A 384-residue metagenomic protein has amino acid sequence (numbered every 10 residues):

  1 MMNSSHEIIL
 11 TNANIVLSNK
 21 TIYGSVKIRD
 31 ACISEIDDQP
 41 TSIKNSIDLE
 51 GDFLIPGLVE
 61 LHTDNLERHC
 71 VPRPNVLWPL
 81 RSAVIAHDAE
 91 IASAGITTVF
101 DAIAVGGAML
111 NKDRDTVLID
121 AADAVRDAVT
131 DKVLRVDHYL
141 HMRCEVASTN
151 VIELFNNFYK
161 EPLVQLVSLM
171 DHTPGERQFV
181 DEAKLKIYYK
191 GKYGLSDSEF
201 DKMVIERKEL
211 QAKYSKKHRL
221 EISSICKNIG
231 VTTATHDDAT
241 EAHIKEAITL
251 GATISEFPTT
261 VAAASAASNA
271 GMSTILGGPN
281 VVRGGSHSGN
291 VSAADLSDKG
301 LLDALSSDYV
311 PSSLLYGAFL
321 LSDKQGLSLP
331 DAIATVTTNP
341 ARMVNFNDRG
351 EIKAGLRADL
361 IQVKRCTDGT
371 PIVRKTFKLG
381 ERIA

Functional and structural regions predicted by a protein language model:
M1-S42, E381: N-terminal metal-binding scaffold of metallo-dependent hydrolase/deaminase domains
A13, I33, T338, R342 (+1 more regions): C-terminal cap of metal-dependent C-N hydrolases
L49-A121: Metal-associated gating/positioning segment near the N- to mid-region
V59-L61, V99-D101, H138-M142, Q165-D171 (+4 more regions): Hydrophobic faces of well-ordered beta-strands that scaffold small-molecule active sites in alpha/beta enzyme cores
G106-D238, D308: Metal-coordinating catalytic core of metallo-dependent amide/deamination hydrolases
M142-E153, D238-A242, E246, I254-E256 (+1 more regions): Active-site glycine- and acidic-residue-rich loops that bind and position anionic ligands or nucleotide-like cofactors
E161-Q165, A247-I254, N269-I275, G300-D303: Glycine-enriched alpha-helix->loop->beta-strand junction motifs that scaffold or abut catalytic
N228, A270-N280, G284-R365: His/Asp/Glu-enriched, well-ordered alpha-helical/loop segment that forms or immediately abuts the divalent-metal
